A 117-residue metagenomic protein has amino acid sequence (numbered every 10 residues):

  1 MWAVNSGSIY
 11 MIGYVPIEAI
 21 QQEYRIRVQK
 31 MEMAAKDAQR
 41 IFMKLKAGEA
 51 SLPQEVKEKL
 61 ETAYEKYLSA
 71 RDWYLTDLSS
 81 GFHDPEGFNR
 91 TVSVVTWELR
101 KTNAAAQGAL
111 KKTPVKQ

Functional and structural regions predicted by a protein language model:
M1-T113: Primarily the internal scaffold of c-type cytochrome electron-transfer domains, especially repeated/multiheme c-type
